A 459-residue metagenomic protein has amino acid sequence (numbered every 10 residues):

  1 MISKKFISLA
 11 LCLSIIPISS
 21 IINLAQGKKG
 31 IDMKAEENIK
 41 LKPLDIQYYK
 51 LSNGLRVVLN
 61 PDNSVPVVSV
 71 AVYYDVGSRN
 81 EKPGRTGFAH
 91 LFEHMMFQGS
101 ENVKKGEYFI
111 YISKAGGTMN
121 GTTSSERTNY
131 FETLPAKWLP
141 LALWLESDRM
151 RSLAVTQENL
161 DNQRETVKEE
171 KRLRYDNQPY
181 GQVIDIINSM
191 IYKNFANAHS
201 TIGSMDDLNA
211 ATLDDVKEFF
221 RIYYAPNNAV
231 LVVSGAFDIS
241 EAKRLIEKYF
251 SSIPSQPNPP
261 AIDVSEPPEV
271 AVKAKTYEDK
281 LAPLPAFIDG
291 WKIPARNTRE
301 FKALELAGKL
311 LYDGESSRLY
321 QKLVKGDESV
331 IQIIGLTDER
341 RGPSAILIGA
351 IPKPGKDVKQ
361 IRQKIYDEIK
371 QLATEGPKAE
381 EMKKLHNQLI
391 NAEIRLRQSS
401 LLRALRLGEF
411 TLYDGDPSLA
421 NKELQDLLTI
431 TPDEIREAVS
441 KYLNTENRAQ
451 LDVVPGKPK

Functional and structural regions predicted by a protein language model:
M1-A10: Bacterial N-terminal signal peptides that target proteins for export
A10-S20: Bacterial N-terminal signal peptides
L24-S78, K104-W138, R174-N227, S252-T298 (+6 more regions): Non-catalytic beta-strand/loop surface segments
G77-R85: Short pre-active-site segment immediately N-terminal to the catalytic Zn-binding motif
T86-S100: Active-site SXXK
S147-Q157, Y249-P257, D327, Y366-P377: A common structural junction motif
R164, K217-Y249, N447-R448: Non-catalytic, conformational "gating/processing" segments within enzyme and secreted inhibitor domains
